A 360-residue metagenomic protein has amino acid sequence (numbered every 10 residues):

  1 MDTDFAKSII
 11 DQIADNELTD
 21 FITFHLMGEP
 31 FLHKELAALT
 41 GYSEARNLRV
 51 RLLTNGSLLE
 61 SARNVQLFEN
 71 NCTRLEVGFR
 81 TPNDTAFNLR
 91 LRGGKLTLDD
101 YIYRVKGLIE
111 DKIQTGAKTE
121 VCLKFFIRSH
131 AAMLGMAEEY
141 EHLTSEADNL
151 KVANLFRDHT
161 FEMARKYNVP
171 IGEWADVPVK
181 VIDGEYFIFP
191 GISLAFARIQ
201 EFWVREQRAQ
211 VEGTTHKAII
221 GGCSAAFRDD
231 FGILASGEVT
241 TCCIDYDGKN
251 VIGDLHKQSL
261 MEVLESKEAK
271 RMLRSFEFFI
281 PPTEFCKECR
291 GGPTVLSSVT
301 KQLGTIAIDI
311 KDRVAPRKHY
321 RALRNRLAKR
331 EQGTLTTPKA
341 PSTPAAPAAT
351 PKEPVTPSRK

Functional and structural regions predicted by a protein language model:
M1-I171: Conserved glycine-rich "GG(E/T)P / GGGxP" loop and the immediately following alpha-helix in the radical SAM core
E44, N70-C72, G94-L98, Y140-A147 (+5 more regions): Short, low-complexity, polar/charged sequence segments that are solvent-exposed and flexible
R104-V121, T160-A218, E238-T240, I244-P293: C-terminal accessory region of radical SAM enzymes
G221: Conserved glycine-rich, hydrophobic/aromatic-active-site segments that form phosphate/pyrophosphate or metal-binding
S224-F227: Short, small/polar residue-rich loop motifs at catalytic or cofactor-binding pockets
D230: Short hydrophobic/aromatic beta-strand element in the GNAT-like acyltransferase core that lines or flanks the acyl-donor
I233-L234: Short, acidic, Ser/Thr-enriched surface-loop or helix-capping motifs
E238-K360: Flexible mid-to-C-terminal extensions adjoining Fe-S/redox cofactors in radical SAM and related proteins
